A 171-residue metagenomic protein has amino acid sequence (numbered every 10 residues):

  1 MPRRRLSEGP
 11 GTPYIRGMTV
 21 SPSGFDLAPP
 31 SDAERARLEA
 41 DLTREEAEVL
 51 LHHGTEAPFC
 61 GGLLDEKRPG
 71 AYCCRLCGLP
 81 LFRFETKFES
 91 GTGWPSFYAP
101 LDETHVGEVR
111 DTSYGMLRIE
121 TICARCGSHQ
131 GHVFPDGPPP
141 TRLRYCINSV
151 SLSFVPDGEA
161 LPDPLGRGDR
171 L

Functional and structural regions predicted by a protein language model:
M1-R3: Polybasic, low-complexity intrinsically disordered segments
V20, D26-L171: A short Gly-Trp-Pro
